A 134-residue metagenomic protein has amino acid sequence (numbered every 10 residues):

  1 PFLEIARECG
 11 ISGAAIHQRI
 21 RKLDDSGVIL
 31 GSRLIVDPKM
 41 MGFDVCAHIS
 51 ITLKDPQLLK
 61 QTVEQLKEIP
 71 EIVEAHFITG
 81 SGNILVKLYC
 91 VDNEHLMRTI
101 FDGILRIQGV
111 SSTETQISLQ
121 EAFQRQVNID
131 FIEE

Functional and structural regions predicted by a protein language model:
P1-E134: A compositional/biophysical signature of low hydrophobicity enriched in polar/charged and small residues
